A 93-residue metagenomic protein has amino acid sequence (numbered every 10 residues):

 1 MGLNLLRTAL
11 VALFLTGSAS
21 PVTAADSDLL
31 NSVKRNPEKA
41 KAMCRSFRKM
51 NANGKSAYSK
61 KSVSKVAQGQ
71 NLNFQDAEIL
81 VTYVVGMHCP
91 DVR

Functional and structural regions predicted by a protein language model:
M1-A24: Classic N-terminal secretory signal peptides
N4, E78-I79: Alpha-helical interaction segments
F14-L15, C89, R93: Charged low-complexity stretches with an acidic bias
A24-N71, I79-D91: Short N-proximal segments of mature Sec-exported proteins
